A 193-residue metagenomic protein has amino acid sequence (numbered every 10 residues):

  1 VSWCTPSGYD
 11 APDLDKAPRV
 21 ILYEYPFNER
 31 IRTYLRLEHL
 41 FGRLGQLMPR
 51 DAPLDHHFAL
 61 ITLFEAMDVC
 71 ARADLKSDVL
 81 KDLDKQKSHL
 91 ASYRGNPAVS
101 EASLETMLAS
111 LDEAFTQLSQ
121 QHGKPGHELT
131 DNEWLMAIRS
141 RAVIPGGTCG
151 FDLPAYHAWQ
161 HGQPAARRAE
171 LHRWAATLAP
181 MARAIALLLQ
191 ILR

Functional and structural regions predicted by a protein language model:
W3-C4, P12-R193: Surface-exposed peri-terminal alpha-helical interaction modules
